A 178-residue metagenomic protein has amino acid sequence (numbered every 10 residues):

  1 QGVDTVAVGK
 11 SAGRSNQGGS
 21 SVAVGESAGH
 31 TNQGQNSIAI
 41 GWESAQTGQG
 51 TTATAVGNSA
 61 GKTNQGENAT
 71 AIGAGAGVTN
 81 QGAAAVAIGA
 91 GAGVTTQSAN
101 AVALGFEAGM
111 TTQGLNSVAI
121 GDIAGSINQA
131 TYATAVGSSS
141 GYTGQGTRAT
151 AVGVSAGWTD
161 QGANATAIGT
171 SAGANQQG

Functional and structural regions predicted by a protein language model:
Q1-G178: Glycine- and small/polar-enriched repetitive beta-structure motifs of secreted/surface proteins
